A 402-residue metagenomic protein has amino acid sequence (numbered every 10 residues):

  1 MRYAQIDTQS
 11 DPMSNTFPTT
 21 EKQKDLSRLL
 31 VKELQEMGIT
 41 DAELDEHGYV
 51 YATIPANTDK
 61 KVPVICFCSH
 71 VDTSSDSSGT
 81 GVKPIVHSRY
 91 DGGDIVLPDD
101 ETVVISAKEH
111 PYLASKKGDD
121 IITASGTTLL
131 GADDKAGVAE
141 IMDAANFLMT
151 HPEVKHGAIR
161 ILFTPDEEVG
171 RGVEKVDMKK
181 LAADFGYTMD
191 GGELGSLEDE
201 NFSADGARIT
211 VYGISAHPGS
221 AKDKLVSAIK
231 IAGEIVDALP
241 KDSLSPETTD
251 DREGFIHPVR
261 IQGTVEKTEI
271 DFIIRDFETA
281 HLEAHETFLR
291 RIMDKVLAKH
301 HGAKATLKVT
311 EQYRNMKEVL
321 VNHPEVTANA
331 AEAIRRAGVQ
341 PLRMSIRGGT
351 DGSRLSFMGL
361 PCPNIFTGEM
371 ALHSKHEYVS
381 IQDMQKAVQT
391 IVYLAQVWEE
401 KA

Functional and structural regions predicted by a protein language model:
M1-E21, T123, S215, Y313 (+1 more regions): N-terminal capping segment at the start of a domain
N15-V62, C66-C68, D72, K83: A non-catalytic alpha/beta surface segment that caps or lines the substrate-entry region of metallo-dependent hydrolase
E21, T128-A139, K222-K230, Y378-Q385: Short, conserved micro-motifs enriched in small and acidic residues
K60-A158, F163, A183: Active-site metal-coordination/substrate-binding segment of hydrolases, especially metallo-dependent peptidases
V64-C68, D184-T188, R208, C362-N364: Short glycine-aspartate micro-motif
I95, H110, D119-A132, P165-T287 (+3 more regions): Midchain, well-structured core segments that form catalytic/ion-binding scaffolds
I229-A402: Metal-dependent amide/peptide-bond hydrolase catalytic core, centered on the "pita-bread" metallohydrolase fold
